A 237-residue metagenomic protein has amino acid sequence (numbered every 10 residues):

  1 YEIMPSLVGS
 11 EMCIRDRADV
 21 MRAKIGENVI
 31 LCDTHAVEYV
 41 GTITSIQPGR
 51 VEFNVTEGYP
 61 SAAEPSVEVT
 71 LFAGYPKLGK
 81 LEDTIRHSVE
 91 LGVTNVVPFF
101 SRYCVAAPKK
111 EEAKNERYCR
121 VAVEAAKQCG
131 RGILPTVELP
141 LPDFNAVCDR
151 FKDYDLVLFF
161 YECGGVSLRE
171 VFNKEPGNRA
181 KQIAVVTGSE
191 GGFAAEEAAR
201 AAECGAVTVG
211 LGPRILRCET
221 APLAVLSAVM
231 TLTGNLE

Functional and structural regions predicted by a protein language model:
Y1-G9, I14: Single conserved hydrophobic/aromatic residue that forms the stacking wall/gate of nucleotide- or nucleobase-binding
G9, D19, I25-G26: Short, flexible surface segments
A23, N28-R86, E90: Arg/Lys-rich RNA-binding interfaces used to dock onto structured RNA substrates
T34, G58, F100-C104, P213-R214: Short, ordered loop/turn segments at secondary-structure junctions
A62-L158: RNA substrate-binding interface of SAM-dependent RNA methyltransferases
V157-A199, A206-G210: Active-site/ligand-binding-proximal alpha/beta "capping" segment
A195-E237: Structured adenosyl-cofactor binding patch, chiefly the S-adenosyl-L-methionine
